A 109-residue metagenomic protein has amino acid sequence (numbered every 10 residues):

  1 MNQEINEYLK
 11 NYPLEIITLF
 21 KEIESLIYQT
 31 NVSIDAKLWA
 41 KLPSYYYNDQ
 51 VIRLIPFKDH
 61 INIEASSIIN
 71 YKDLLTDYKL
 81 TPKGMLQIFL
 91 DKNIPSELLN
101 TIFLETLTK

Functional and structural regions predicted by a protein language model:
M1-K109: Charge-dense, helix-prone N-terminal extensions
